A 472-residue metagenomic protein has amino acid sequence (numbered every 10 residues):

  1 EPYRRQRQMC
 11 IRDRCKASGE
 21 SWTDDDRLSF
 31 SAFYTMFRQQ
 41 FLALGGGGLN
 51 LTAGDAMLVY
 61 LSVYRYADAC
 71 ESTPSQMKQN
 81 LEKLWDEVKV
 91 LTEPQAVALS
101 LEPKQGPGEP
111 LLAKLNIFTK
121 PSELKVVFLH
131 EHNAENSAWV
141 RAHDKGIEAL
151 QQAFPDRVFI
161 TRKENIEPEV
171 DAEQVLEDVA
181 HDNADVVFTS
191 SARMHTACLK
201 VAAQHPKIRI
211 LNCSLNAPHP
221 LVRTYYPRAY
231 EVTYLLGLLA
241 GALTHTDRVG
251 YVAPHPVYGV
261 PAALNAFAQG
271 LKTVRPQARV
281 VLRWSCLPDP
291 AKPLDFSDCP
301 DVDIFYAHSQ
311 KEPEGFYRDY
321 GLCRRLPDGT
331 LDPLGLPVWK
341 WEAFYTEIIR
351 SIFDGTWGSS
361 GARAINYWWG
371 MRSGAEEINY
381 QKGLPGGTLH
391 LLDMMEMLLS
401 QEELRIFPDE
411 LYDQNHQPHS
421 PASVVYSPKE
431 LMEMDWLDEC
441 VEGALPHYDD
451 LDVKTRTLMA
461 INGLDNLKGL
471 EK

Functional and structural regions predicted by a protein language model:
E1-R7, I11-D13: Single conserved hydrophobic/aromatic residue that forms the stacking wall/gate of nucleotide- or nucleobase-binding
T23-P107, G355-K472: Segments of small-molecule ligand-sensing domains
K114-H143, R248-P254: Short beta-strand segments enriched in small/hydrophobic residues
V126-G146, L150, F154, R162-V170 (+2 more regions): Extracytoplasmic "Venus flytrap"
I147, L235-A278, L282, R363-L384: An alpha-beta-alpha
N183-A192, L211-C213, C299-K311, L331-W339: Periplasmic-binding protein-like
A203-Y226: Flexible loop/hinge segments that line or gate small-molecule binding clefts
Y225-D247, V338-W357: Hydrophobic alpha-helical segments within soluble ligand-binding/sensing domains
